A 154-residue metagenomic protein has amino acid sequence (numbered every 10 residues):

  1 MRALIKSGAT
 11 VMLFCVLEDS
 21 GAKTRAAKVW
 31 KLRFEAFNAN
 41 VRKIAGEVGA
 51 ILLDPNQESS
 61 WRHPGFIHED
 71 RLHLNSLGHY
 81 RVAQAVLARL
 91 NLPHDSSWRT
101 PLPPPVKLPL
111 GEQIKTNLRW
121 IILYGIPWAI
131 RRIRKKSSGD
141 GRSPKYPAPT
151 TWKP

Functional and structural regions predicted by a protein language model:
M1-L4, N75: Short alpha-helix in the Rossmann-fold core of NAD(P)-dependent oxidoreductases
R2, A39-K43, A88: Surface-exposed alpha-helical segments enriched in charged/polar residues
I5-V11, A50: A short helix->loop->beta-strand "cap" motif at the edges of active sites that frequently abuts
F14-C15: Alpha/beta-hydrolase-fold catalytic nucleophile elbow
E18-D19, G125: Oxyanion-hole/transition-state-stabilizing segment in secreted/luminal serine hydrolases and related acyltransferases
D19-P55, S76: Substrate-gating cap/lid alpha-helix
E47, D70-H73, L77-P154: Conserved catalytic region of serine esterases and O-acyltransferases that act on ester linkages in lipids
S59-E69: The feature captures the short pre-catalytic strand/loop hairpin that immediately precedes and shapes the active-site
